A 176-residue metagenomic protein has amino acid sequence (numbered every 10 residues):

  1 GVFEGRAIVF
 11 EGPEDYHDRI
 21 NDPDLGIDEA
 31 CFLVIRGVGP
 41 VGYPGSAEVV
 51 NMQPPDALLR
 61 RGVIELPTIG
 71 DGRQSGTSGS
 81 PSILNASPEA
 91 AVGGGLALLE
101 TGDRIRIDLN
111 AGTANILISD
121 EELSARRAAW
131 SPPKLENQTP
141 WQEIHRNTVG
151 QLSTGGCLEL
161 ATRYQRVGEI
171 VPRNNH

Functional and structural regions predicted by a protein language model:
G1-H176: Feature captures the catalytic cores and cofactor-binding loops of soluble hydro-lyases/lyases that act on carboxylate
